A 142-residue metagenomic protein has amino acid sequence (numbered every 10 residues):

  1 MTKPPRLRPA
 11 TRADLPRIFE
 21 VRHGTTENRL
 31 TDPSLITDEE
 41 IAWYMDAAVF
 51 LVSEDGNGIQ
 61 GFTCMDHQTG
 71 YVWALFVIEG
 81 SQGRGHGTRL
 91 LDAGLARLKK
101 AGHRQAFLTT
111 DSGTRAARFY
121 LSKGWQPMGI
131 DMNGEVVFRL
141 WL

Functional and structural regions predicted by a protein language model:
P5, P9-G80, L91-D92, R97 (+1 more regions): Acetyl-CoA-dependent GNAT
G61-M65, G85, Y120, G124: Short, contiguous hydrophobic alpha-helices characteristic of membrane insertion segments
I78-R84, S112: Active-site acidic-Proline motif in GNAT/NAT acetyltransferases
T88, S112-G129, G134-V136: Conserved active-site alpha-helix within GNAT-family acetyltransferase domains
L98-D111: Conserved GNAT acetyl-CoA-binding A-motif
R139-L142: Short beta-strand-to-coil "C-cap" segments at the C-terminal boundary of structured domains/repeats, marking
